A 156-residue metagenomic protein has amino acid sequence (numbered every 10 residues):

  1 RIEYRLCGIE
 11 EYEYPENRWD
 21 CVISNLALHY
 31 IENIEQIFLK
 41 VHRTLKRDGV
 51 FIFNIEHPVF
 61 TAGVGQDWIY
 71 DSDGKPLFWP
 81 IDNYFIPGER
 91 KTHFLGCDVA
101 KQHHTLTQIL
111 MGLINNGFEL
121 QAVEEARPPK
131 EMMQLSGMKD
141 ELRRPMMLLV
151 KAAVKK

Functional and structural regions predicted by a protein language model:
R1-E11: Conserved SAM-binding strand-loop segment of SAM-dependent methyltransferases
E10-V22: A short acidic, Gly/Pro-enriched loop at the edge of an enzyme's catalytic core that lines a small-molecule cofactor
D20-E35: A short SAM/SAH-binding and catalytic strip from SAM-dependent methyltransferases
E35-V50: A short glycine-rich, Lys/Arg-flanked "PGG" loop and its adjoining helix->strand segment in the class I
V50-G88: Conserved class I S-adenosyl-L-methionine
I55, V59-Q66, H93-Q108: Acceptor-substrate binding/catalytic loop of class I
G88-E89, A100-E124: Short alpha-helix
N116-F118, S136-K156: Core SAM-dependent methyltransferase catalytic element
